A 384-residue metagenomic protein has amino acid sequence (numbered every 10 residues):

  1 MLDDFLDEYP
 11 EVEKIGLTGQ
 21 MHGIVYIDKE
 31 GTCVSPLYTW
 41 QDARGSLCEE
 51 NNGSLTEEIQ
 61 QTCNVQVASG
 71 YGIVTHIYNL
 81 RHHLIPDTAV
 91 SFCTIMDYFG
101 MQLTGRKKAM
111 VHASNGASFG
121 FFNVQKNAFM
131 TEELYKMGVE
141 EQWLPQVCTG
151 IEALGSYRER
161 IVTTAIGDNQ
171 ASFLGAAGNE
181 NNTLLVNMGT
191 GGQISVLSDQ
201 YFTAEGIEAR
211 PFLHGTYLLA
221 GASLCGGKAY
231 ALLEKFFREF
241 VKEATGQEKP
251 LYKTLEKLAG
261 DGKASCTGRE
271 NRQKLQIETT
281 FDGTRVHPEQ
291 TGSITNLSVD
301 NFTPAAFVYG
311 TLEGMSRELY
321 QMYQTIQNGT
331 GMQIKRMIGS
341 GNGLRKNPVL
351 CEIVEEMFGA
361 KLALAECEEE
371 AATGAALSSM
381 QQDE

Functional and structural regions predicted by a protein language model:
M1-E13, T75-P86: Conserved active-site "lid/cap" helical segment
L6-V74: Active-site phosphate-binding/coordination module
I15, D42, M110-G116: Nucleotide/phosphate-binding loop and acidic/charged catalytic motifs in nucleotide-binding or -utilizing enzymes
S35, A113-F121: Glycine-rich phosphate-binding loop of ATP-grasp-fold ATP-dependent ligases
S46, E50-S69, V74-K108, G120-T131 (+3 more regions): Active-site core segments that coordinate phosphate-bearing ligands/cofactors across diverse enzyme families
T149-A153: Gly/charged, well-structured mid-domain segments that form the phosphate/adenylate-handling core of ATP-dependent
